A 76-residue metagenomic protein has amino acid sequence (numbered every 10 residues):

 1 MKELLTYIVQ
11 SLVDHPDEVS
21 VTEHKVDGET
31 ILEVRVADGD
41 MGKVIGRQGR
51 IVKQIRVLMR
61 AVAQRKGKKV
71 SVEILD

Functional and structural regions predicted by a protein language model:
M1-K43, Q54-D76: RNA-contacting regions in translation and RNA-metabolism proteins, encompassing KH/S1 modules where present
